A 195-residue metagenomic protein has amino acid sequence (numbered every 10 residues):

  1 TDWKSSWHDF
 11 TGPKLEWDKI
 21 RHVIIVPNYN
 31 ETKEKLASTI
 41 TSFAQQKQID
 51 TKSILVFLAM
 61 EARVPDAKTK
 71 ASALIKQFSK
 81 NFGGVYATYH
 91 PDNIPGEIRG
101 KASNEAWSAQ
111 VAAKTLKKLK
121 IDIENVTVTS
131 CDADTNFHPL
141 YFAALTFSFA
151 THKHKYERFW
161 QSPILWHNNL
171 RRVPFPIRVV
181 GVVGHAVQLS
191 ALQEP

Functional and structural regions predicted by a protein language model:
T1-P13: N-terminal membrane-anchoring/stem segments of glycan-assembly enzymes
R21-V23, L55: Cell-envelope/extracellular polymer assembly enzymes that use nucleotide-activated donors
T32-Q46, D66-K70: Short, well-formed alpha-helical segments that are part of the catalytic scaffolds of diverse glycosyltransferases
T39-S53, Q77, A150-H152: Short, acidic, metal-binding catalytic loop of nucleotide-sugar glycosyltransferases
A59-L74, D92-P95: A conserved acidic beta->alpha catalytic loop
S79-Y86, P91-K117, P139-P195: Long helical/loop segments within the catalytic core of UDP-sugar-dependent glycosyltransferases, especially the large
V128: Short aromatic/hydrophobic "clamp" motif used to bind/position activated sugar donors
D132-N136: The conserved acidic donor/metal-binding loop of glycosyltransferases
